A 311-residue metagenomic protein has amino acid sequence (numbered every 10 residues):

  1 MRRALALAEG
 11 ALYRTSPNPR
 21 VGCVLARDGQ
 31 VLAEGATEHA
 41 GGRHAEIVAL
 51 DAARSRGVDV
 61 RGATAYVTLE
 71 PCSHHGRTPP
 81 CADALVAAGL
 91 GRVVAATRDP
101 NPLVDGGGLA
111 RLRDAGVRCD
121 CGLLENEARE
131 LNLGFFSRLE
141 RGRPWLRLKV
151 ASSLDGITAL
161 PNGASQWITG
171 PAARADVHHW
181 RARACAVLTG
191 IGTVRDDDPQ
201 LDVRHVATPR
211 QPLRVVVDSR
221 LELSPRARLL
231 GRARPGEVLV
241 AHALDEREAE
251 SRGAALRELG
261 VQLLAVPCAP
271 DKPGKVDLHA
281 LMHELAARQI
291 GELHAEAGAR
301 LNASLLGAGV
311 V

Functional and structural regions predicted by a protein language model:
M1-S16, R138: Short, basic/aromatic recognition patches
A4, G22, C72, L112 (+5 more regions): Residue-level signal for inorganic ion chemistry
R14-P17, G41-G42, L109, L123-A151: Proteins enriched for Cys/Gly/acidic motifs involved in redox and nucleic-acid/cofactor modification
V21-D28, E34-A36, L148-S153, T158-A159: Active-site and channel-lining beta-strand-loop segments that bind or position nucleotide-derived/phosphorylated
G22-A26, V67-T68, A96, K149-A151 (+3 more regions): Short beta-strand segments
V24-E127, L213, L239-E248, K272 (+1 more regions): Zn2+-dependent cytidine deaminase-like catalytic core
S137-R141, W145-G291, R300-A303: Active-site ligand-binding patch in enzyme domains
G309-V311: C-terminal structured "cap/appendage" subdomains that terminate the fold
